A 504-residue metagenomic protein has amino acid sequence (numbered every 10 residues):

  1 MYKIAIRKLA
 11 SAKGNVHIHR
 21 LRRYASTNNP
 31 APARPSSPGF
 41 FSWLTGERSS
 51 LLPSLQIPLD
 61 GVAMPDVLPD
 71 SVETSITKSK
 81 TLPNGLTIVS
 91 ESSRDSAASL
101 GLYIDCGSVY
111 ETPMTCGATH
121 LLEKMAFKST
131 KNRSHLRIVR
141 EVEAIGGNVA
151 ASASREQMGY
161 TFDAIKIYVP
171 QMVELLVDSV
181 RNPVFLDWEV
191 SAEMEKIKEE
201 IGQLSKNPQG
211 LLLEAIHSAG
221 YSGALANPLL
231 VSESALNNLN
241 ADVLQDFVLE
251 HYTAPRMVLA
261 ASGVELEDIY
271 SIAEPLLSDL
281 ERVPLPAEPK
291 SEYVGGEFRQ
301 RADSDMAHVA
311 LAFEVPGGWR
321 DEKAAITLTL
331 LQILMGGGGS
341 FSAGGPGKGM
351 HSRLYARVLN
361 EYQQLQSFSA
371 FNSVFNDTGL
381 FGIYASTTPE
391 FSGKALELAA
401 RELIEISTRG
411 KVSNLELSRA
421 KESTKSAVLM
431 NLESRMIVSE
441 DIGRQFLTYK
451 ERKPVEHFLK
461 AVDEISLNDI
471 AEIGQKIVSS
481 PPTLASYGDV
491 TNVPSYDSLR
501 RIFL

Functional and structural regions predicted by a protein language model:
Y2-G61, T81, K128-E292, F298-W319 (+1 more regions): Charge-rich, well-structured scaffold segments of protease-associated domains
F41-A98: N- or domain-start disorder-to-order transition segments that initiate the globular core
S71-T74, S291-G295: Short solvent-exposed loop/turn micro-motifs enriched in small/polar/acidic residues
T77, T87, D95-G101, A118 (+3 more regions): A common structural microfeature
S92-V142, I216, E322-G336: Active/ligand-binding-proximal structured segments within catalytic/core domains that scaffold catalytic residues
M306-H308, P316-G344: A conserved active-site cap/scaffold subdomain adjacent to cofactor or substrate pockets
G349: Conserved phosphate-interacting/catalytic interface
